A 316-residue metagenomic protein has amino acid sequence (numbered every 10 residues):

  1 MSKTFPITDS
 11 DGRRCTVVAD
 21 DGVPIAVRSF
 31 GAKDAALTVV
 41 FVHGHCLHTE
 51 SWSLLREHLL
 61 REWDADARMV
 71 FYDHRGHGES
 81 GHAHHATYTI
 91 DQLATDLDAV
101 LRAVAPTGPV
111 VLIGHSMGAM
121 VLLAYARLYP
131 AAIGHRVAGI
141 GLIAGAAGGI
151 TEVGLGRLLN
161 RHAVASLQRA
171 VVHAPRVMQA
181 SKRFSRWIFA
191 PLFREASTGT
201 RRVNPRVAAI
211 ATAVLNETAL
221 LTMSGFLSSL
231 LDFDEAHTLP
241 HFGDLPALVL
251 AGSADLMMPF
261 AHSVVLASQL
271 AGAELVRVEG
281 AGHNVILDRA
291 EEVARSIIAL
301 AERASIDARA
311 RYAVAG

Functional and structural regions predicted by a protein language model:
V23-H82, A103: Conserved HGGG/HGGXW glycine-rich cap/lid loop of the alpha/beta-hydrolase fold
G44-H48, S116-M117, A146: Active-site glycine-rich loops that stabilize anionic/oxyanionic intermediates across multiple enzyme folds
R68-M120, A124-R127, A132-I133, V153-L155 (+1 more regions): Active-site loop/oxyanion-hole signature of alpha/beta-hydrolase fold enzymes
R127, A131-V177: Flexible "cap/lid" loop of the alpha/beta hydrolase fold
R176-H241: Conserved alpha/beta-hydrolase catalytic His-Asp/Glu region
F242-G243, V249-A251, D255: Short beta-strand/loop motif that positions the catalytic acidic residue of the alpha/beta-hydrolase fold
L256-H262: Conserved alpha/beta-hydrolase "acid-adjacent" motif
A271-G316: Catalytic active-site module of serine/aspartate enzymes centered on a nucleophile-bearing elbow/loop
